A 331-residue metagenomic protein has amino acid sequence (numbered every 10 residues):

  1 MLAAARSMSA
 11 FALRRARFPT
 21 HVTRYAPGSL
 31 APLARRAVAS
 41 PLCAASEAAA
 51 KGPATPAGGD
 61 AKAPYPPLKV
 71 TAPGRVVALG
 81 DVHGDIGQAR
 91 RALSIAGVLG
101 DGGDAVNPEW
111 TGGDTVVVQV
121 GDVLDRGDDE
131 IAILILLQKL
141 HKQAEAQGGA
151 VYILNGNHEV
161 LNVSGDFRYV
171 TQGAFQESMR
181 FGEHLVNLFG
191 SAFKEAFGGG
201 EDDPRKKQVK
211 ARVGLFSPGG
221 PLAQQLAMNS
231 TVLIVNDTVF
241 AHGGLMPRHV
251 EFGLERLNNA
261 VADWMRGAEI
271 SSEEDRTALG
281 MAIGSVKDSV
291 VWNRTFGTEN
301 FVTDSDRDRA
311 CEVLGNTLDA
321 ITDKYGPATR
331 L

Functional and structural regions predicted by a protein language model:
A4-L331: Feature recognizes metal-dependent phosphohydrolase scaffolds
